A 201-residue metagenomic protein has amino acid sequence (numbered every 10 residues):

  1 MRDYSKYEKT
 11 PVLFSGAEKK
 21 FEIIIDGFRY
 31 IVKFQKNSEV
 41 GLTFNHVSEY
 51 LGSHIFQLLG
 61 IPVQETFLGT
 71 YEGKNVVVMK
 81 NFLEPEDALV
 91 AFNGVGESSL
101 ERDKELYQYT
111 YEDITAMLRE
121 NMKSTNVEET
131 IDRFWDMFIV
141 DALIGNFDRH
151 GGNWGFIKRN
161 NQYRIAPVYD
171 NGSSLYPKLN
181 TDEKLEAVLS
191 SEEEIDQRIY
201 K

Functional and structural regions predicted by a protein language model:
M1-R102: Conserved ATP-binding subdomain of kinase catalytic cores across diverse folds
Y50, H54, N171-S174, K178 (+1 more regions): Surface-exposed loop/turn and secondary-structure junction residues enriched for glycine/proline
L59-P62, E105-Q108, E193-Q197: Short, surface-exposed, polar/charged, turn-prone segments marking secondary-structure boundaries
L100-T115: Long, hydrophobic/aromatic-enriched structural stretches that serve as scaffold segments
Y111-N180: Conserved kinase catalytic-core segment
L179-A187: Short acidic alpha-helical/loop segments enriched in Asp/Glu that coordinate divalent cations
A187-K201: A conserved mid-domain beta-alpha-beta active-site/ligand-binding segment of alpha/beta enzyme cores
